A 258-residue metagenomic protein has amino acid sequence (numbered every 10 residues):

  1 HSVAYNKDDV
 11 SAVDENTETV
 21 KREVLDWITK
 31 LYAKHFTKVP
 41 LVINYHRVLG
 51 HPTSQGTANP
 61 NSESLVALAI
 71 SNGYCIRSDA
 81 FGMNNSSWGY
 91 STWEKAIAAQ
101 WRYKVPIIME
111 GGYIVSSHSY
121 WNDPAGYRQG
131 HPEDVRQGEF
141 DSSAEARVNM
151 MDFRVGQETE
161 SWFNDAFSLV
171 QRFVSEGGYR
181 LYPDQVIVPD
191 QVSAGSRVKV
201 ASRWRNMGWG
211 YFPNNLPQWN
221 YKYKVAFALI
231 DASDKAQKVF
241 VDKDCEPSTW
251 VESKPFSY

Functional and structural regions predicted by a protein language model:
A4-Q157: Catalytic-core regions of glycoside hydrolase
R136-Q191: Catalytic cores of secreted or luminal carbohydrate-active enzymes
S196-V200: Structural beta-strand segments of beta-rich domains
A201-R205, A226-A228: Residue-level recognition of well-ordered beta-strand positions that form the cores of beta-sheet-rich folds across
N206-G210, S233: Short, acidic/polar linear motifs in exposed loop/turn regions
F212-A226: Short coil-to-beta strand junction motifs in C2/discoidin
A228-Q237: Change "in extracellular beta-sheet-rich domains … of secreted and cell-surface proteins" to "in beta-sheet-rich domains
Q237-Y258: A beta-strand/beta-hairpin structural motif
